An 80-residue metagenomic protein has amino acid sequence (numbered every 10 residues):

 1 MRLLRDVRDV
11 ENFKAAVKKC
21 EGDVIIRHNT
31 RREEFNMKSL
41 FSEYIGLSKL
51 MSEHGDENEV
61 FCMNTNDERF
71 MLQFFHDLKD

Functional and structural regions predicted by a protein language model:
M1-R2, D80: Short, Lys/Arg-enriched, disordered terminal segments
L3-K19, D23-N29, E34, L40-Y44 (+1 more regions): Compact, glycine-rich, soluble single-domain proteins
M37-K38, Q73: Short, well-ordered secondary-structure micro-motifs
M51-D80: C-terminal structural segments of small proteins and small subunits
